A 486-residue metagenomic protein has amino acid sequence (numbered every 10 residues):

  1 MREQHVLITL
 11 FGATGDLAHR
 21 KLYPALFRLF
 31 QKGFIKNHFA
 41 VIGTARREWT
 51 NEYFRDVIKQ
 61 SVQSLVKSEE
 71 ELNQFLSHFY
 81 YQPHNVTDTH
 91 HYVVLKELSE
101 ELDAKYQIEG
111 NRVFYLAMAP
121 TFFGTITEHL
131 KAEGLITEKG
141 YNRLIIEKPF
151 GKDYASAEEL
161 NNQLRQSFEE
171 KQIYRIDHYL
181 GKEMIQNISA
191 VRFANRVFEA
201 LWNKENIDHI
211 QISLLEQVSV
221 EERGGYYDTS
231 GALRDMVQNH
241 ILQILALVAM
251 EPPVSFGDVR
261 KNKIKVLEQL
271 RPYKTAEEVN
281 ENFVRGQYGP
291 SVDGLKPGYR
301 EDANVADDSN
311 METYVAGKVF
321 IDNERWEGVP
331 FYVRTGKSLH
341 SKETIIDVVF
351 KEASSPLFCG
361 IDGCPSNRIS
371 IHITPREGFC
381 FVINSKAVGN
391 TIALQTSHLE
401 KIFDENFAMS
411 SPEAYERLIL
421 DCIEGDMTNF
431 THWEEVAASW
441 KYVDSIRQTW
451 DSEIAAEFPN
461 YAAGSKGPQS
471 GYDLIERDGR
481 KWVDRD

Functional and structural regions predicted by a protein language model:
M1-I146, F150-D486: Secretory/organelle targeting and membrane-embedding segments
